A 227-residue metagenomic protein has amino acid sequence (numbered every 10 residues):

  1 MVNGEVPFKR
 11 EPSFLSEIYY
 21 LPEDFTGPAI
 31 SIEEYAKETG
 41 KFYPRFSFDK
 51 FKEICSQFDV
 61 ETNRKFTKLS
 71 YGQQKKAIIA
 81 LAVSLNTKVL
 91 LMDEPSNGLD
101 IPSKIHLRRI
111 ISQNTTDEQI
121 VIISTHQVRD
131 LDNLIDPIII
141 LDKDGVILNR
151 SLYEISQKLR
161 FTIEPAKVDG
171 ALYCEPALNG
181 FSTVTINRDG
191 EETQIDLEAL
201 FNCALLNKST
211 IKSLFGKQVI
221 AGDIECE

Functional and structural regions predicted by a protein language model:
M1-F14: Conserved ABC transporter NBD signature motif
P12-A77: ABC-family P-loop ATPase nucleotide-binding domains
N86: Conserved catalytic motifs of ABC-family nucleotide-binding domains
L90-E94, L99: Catalytic Walker B motif of ABC-type/P-loop ATPase nucleotide-binding domains
I101-S103: Helix N-cap at the start of a conserved alpha-helix in ABC-type nucleotide-binding domains
H106-I122, H126-T185: ABC transporter nucleotide-binding domain
Y153-E227: ABC ATPase nucleotide-binding domains
